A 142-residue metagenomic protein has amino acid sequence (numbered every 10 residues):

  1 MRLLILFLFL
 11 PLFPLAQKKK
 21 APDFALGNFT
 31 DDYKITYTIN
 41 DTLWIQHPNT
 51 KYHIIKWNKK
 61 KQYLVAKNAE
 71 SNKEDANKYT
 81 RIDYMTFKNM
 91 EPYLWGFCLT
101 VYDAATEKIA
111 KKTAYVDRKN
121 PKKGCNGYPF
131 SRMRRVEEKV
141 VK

Functional and structural regions predicted by a protein language model:
M1-A21: Bacterial Sec-dependent N-terminal signal peptides
F7-L8, T36, Q46, V140: A broad, structure-centric signal for solvent-exposed, well-ordered loop/edge residues that line or flank functional
L15-G27, V140-K142: Sec-dependent signal peptide cleavage junction
Q17-K19, K59-K60, A66: Generic cytosolic/nucleocytoplasmic N-terminal low-complexity/intrinsically disordered segments
D23, D31-Y33, A76, G127: Residues that act as N-cap/strand-start positions at coil-to-secondary-structure junctions
L26-K59: Short, solvent-exposed loop/hinge segments that bridge or flank secondary-structure elements
T30, L64-N72: Short beta-strand segments that buttress and anchor functional surface loops
E70-K142: Beta-strand-rich cores of mature extracytoplasmic or soluble domains
